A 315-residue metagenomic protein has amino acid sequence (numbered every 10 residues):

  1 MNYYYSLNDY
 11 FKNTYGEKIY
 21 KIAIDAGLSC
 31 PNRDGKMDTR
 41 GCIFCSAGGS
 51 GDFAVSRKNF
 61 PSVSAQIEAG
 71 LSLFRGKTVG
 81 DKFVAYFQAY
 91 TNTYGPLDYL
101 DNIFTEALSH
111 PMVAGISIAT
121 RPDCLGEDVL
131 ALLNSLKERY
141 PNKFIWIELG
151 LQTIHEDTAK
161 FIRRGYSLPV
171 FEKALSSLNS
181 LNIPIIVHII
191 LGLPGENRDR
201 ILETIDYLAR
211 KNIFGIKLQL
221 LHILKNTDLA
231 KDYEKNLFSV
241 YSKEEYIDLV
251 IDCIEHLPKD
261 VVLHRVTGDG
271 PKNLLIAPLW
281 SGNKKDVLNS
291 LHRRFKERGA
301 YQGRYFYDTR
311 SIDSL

Functional and structural regions predicted by a protein language model:
M1-V84: N-terminal [4Fe-4S]-dependent radical SAM core
N2-D9, Y15-Y20, G215, I223-L315: Auxiliary Fe-S-binding modules of radical SAM enzymes
Y20-I24, F83-A85, I116-I118, I145-L149 (+3 more regions): Hydrophobic faces of well-ordered beta-strands that scaffold small-molecule active sites in alpha/beta enzyme cores
C42, E106-V113, E203-K217, V287-Q302: Structural recognition of alpha->loop->beta junctions
G48-G70, F74-L97, M112-L125, K143-V170 (+1 more regions): Core AdoMet radical
F74-G76, I103-P111, A131-F144, S176-S180 (+1 more regions): Acidic (Asp/Glu)-rich catalytic clusters
L97-T105, G126-K137, A159, I201: Distinct, well-ordered alpha-helical segments
P169-D228, E244-T267: Conserved C-terminal portion of the radical SAM core fold that forms the substrate/S-adenosylmethionine-binding
